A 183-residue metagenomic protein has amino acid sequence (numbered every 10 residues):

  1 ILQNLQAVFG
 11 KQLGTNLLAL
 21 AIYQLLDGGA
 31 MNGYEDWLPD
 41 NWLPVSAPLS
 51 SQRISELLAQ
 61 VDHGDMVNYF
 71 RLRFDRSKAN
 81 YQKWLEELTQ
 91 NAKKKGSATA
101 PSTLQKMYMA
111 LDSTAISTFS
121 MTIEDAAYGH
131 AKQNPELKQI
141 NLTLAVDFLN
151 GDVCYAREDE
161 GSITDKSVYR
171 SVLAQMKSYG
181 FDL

Functional and structural regions predicted by a protein language model:
I1-A110, T114-D125, T143-S162, Y169: Dynamic "connector" segments at or just before major functional cores
H130-K132: Non-catalytic terminal/interface segments that mediate subunit docking, oligomerization, and allosteric communication
N134-N141: Short, flexible loop/turn motifs enriched in small residues
K166-L183: Short, basic/hydrophobic alpha-helical segments
